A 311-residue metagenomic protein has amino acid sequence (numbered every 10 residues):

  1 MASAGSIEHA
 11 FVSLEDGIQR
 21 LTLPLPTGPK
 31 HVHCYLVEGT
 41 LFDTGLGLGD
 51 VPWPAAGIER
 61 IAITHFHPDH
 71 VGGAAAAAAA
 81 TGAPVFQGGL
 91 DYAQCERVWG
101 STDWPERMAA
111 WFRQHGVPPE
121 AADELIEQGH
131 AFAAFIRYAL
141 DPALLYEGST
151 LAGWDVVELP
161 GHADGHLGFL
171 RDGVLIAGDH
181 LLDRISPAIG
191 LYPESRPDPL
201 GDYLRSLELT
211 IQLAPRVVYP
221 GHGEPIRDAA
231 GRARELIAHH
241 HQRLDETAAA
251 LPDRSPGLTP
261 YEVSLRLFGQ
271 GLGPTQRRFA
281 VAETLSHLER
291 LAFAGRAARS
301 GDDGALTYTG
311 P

Functional and structural regions predicted by a protein language model:
G5-P54, G168-D183: Conserved beta-strand hairpin/beta-sheet module of binuclear metal-dependent hydrolase folds, prominently
G17, V37, D43, H65 (+8 more regions): Divalent metal-coordination and catalytic microenvironments
P26, K30-H31, D50-L144, R184: Active-site HxH/HxHxD metal-binding segment of metal-dependent hydrolases
L46, H130-L140, D155-Q242: Metallo-beta-lactamase
V71, Y203, T284: Aromatic/hydrophobic pocket-lining residues that form the small-molecule binding cavity in soluble enzyme cores
L144-G153: Cytochrome P450 C-terminal beta-domain/meander region
Q242-A250: Pre-recognition alpha-helix immediately N-terminal to the DNA-recognition helix within helix-turn-helix or winged-helix
A249-P311: C-terminal regulatory/interaction regions
